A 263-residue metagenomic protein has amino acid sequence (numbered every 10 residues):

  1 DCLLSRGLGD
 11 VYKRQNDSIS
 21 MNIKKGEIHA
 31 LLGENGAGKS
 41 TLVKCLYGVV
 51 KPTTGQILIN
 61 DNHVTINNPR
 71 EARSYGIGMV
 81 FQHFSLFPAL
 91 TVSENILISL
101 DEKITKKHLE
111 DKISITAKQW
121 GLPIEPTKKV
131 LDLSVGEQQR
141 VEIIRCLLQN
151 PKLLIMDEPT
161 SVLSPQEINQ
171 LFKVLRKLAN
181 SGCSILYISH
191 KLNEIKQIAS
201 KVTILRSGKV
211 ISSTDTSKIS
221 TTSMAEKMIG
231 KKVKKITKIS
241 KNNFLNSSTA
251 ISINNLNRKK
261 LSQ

Functional and structural regions predicted by a protein language model:
D1, L90, T249: Residues that recognize and position ribonucleotide moieties
D1-Y12: Single conserved hydrophobic/aromatic residue that forms the stacking wall/gate of nucleotide- or nucleobase-binding
C2-L4, M224-A225, T237-K238: A generic structured-segment signal
L4, K24-K25, S181, S247-T249: Residue-level preference for short coil/turn positions at secondary-structure junctions
R6, S248-R258: Conserved catalytic Walker-motif region of ABC-type ATPase nucleotide-binding domains
D10-K235: Hydrophobic alpha-helical bundles that form the membrane domains of multi-pass transporters
N16, I251, L261-Q263: Conserved structural motif at the start of ABC-family nucleotide-binding domains
K232-N246: Short, flexible cytosolic linker that couples an ABC transmembrane/permease module to its adjacent nucleotide-binding
